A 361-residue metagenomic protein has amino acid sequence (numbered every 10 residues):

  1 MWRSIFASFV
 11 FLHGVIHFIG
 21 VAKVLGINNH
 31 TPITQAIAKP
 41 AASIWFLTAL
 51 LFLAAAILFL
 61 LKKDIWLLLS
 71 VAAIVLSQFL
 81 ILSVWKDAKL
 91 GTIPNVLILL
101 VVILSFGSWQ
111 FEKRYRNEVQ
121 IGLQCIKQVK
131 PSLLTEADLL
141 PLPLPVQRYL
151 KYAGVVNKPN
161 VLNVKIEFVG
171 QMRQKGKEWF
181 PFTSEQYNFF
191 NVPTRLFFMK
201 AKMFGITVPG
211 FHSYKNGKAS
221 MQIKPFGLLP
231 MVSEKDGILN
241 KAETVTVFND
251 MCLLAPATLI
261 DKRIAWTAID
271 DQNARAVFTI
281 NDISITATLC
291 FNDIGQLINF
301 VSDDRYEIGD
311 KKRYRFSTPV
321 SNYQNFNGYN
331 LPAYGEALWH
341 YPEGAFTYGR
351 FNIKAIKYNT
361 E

Functional and structural regions predicted by a protein language model:
M1-R114: Membrane-interface extramembranous regions
F111-E136, K218-D236: N-terminal trafficking/processing presequences and adjacent post-cleavage segments of proteins routed to secretion
Y115-K165: N-terminal leader/targeting segments and the immediate start of mature chains
Q147-G227: N-terminal mature ectodomain segment of secretory-pathway/periplasmic proteins
V161, E185-F198, G210-M221, I269-Q272 (+3 more regions): Short, solvent-exposed coil/turn segments at beta-strand boundaries
K200-I206, K224-P230, D303-E307, E336-P342: Short, solvent-exposed aromatic-acidic interface loops
Q222-I280: Flexible, processing/modification-adjacent segments and terminal tails in exported/periplasmic/extracellular proteins
R275-Y358: Gly/Pro-enriched, hydrophobic low-complexity segments that function as extracytoplasmic propeptides/linkers
